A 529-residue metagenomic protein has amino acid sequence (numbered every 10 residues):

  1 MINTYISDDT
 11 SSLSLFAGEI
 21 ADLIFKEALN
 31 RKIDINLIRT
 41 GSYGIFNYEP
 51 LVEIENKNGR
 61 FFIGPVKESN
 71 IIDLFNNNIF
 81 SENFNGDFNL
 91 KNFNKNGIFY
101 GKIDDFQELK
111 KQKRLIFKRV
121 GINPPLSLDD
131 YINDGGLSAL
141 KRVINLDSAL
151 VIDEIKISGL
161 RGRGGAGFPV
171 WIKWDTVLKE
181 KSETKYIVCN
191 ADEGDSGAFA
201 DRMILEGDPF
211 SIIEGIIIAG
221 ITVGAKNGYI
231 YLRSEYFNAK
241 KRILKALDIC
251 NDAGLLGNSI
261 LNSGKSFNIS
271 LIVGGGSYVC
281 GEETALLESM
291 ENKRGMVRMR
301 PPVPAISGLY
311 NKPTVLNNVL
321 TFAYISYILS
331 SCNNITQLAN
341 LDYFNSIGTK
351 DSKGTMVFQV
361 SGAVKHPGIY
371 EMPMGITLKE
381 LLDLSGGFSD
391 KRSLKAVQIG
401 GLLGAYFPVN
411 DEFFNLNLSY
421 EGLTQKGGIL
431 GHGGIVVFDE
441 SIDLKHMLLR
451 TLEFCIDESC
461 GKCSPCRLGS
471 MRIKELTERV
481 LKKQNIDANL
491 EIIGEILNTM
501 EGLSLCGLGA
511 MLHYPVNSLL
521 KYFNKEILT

Functional and structural regions predicted by a protein language model:
N3, A17-R39, N56-S81, S138-I155 (+8 more regions): Ferredoxin-type iron-sulfur electron-transfer modules in oxidoreductases and energy-metabolism complexes
S12-L13, N47, G136, I155-V177 (+4 more regions): Conserved phosphate/anionic-ligand binding catalytic regions in large, soluble enzymes, centered on
F16-G18, Y48-E53, A166-W174, A198-D201 (+10 more regions): Short acidic, glycine/serine/threonine-rich loops at helix termini
G59-I157, A285, G295-Y310, S441 (+4 more regions): Fe-S ferredoxin-like electron-transfer domains and their immediately adjacent linker/connector regions across
Q112, K240-M374, G386: Hydrophobic alpha-helical positions that pack around
K141-K181, L341-S346, D351, Q359 (+2 more regions): Accessory "access/gating" subregions that flank catalytic or transport cores
D208-T222: Histidine-anchored nucleotide/phosphate-binding helix
G215-A219, P373-K391: Short amphipathic, charge-patterned alpha-helical segments
